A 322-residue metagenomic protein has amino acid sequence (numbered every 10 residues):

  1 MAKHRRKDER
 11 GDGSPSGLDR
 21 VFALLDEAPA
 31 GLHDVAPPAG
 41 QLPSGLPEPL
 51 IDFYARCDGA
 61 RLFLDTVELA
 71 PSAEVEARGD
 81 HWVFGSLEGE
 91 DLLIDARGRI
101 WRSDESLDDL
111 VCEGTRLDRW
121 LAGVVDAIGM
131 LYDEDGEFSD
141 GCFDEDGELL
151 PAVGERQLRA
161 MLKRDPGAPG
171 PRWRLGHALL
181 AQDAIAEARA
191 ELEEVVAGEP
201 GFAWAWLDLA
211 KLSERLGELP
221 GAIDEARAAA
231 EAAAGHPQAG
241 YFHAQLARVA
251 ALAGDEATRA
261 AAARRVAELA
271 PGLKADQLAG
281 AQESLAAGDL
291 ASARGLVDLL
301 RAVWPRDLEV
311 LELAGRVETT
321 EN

Functional and structural regions predicted by a protein language model:
A2-R97, L131-A186, A197-W206, A234-G240 (+6 more regions): A surface-exposed partner-binding patch
S103-D135: Compact, glycine/acidic-enriched structural inserts
A178-L179, L212-S213, V249, E283: Hydrophobic face of amphipathic alpha-helices that form TPR/SEL1-like repeat modules and related alpha-solenoid
A203-R248: A generic tandem-repeat structural signature
A293-V303: Amphipathic, non-membrane alpha-helical rod segments
